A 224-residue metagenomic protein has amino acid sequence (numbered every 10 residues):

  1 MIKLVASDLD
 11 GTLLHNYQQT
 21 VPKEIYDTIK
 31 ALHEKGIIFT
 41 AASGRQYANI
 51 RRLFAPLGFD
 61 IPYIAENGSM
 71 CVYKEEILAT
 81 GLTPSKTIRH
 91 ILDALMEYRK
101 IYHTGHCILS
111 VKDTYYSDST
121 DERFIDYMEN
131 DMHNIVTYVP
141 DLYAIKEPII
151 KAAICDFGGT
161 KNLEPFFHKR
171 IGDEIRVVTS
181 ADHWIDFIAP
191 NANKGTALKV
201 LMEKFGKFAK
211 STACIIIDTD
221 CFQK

Functional and structural regions predicted by a protein language model:
M1-I2, E34: Short, Lys/Arg-enriched, disordered terminal segments
K3-Q18: Asp-based phosphoryl-transfer active-site loop
L4, P62, A213: Hydrophobic "anchor" residues on beta-strands that sit immediately upstream of conserved functional sites
L13-H15, V72-E75, D186: A short acidic, helix-capping loop that chelates divalent metal ions and anchors anionic groups
K23-F124: Active-site phosphate-binding/coordination module
I50-F54, F167, F222-K224: Hydrophobic packing residues within well-ordered alpha-helices of enzyme cores
Y102-A213, I217-C221: Conserved acidic, metal-coordinating active-site core of Asp-based, Mg2+-dependent phosphoryl-transfer enzymes
